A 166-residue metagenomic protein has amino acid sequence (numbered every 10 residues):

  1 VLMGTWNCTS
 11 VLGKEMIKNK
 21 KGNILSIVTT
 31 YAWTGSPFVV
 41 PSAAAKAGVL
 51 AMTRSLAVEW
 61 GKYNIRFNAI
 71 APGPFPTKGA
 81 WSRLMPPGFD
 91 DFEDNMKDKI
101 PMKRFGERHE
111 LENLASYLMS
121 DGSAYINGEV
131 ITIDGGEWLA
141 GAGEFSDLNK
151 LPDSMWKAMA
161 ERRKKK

Functional and structural regions predicted by a protein language model:
T9, A45, T53: Active-site helix of classical SDR
K14, V58-K62, A124: Alpha-helical segment proximal to the catalytic Tyr-Lys
T29: Residue(s) in the substrate-gating loop at a strand-loop-helix junction that position the organic substrate next
T34-V40, K62-Y63, K103, D121: Active-site loop immediately N-terminal to the catalytic Tyr-X3-Lys motif of short-chain dehydrogenase/reductase
G35-A43, S55, A80: Active-site loop-to-helix junction immediately N-terminal to the catalytic Tyr of the SDR YXXXK motif in Rossmann-fold
K62, P74-K99, G141-K166: A glycine/serine/threonine-rich, flexible loop-to-helix segment that serves as the NAD(P) cofactor-binding "lid"
R104-I133, W138: C-terminal substrate-recognition "lid" of short-chain dehydrogenase/reductases
